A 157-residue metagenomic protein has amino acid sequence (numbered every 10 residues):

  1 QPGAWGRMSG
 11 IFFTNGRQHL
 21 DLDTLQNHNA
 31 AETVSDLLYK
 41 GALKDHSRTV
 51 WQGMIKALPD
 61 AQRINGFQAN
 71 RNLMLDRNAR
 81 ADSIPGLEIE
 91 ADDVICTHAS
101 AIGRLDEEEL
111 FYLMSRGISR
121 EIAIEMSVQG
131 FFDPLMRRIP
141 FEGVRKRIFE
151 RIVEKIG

Functional and structural regions predicted by a protein language model:
Q1-F111, S115-I118, F132, I139-G157: Conserved beta-strand/loop scaffold segments within soluble protein domains that form the structured core and edges
